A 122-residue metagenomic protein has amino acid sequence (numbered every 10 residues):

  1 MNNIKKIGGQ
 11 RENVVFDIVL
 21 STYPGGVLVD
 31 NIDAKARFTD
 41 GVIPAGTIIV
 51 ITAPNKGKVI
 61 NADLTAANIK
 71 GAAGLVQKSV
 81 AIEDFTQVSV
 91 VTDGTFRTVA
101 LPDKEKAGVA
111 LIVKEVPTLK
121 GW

Functional and structural regions predicted by a protein language model:
M1-W122: Surface-exposed, low-hydrophobicity beta-strand/loop segments enriched in small/polar/acidic residues
